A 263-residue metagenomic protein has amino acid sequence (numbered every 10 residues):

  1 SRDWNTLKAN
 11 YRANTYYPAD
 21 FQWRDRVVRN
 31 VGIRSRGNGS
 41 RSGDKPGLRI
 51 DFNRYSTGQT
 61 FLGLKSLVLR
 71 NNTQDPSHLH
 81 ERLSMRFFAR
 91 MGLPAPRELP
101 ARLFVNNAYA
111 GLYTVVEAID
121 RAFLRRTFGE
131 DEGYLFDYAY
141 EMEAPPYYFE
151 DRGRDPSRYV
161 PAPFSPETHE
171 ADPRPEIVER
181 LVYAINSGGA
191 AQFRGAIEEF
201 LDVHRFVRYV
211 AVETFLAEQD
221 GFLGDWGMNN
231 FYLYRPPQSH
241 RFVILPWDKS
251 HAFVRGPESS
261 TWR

Functional and structural regions predicted by a protein language model:
S1-R263: Phosphate/dinucleotide-binding and metal-coordinating scaffold of catalytic cores in nucleotide-dependent enzymes
